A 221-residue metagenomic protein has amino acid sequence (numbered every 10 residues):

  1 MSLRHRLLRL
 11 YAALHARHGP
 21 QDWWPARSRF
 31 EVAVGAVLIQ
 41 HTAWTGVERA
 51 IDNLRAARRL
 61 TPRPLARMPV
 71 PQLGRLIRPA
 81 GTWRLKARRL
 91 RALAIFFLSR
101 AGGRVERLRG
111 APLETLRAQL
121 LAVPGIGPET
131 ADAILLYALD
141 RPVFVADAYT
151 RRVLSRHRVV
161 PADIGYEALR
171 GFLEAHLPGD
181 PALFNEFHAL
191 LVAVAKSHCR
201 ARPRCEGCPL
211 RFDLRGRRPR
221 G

Functional and structural regions predicted by a protein language model:
S2-G221: Catalytic cores of DNA base-excision repair glycosylases
